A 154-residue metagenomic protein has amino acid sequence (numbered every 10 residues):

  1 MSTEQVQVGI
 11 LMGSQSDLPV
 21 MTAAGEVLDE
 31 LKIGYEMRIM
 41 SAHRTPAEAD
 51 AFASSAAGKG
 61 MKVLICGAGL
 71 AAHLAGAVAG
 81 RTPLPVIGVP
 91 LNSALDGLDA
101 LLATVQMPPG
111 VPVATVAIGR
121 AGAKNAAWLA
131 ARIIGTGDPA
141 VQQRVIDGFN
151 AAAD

Functional and structural regions predicted by a protein language model:
M1-Q5: Basic/polar N-terminal segments that are highly enriched at the extreme N-terminus, encompassing both cleavable
V6-R44: Glycine-rich phosphate/diphosphate-binding loop of Rossmann-like nucleotide-binding domains
Q7, I33-E36, P83-L84, Q106-V116: Glycine/charged-rich beta-loop-alpha catalytic/anionic-binding loops adjacent to active sites
M12-P19, D96-D154: C-terminal binding/interaction regions
Q15, M40-A42, G69-L70, L91-A94 (+1 more regions): Short, ordered loop/turn segments at secondary-structure junctions
D17-M21, P46-A49, A68-A77, D96-L98 (+1 more regions): Short glycine/serine/threonine-rich phosphate/pyrophosphate-binding segments that cradle anionic phosphate groups
M37-K59: N-terminal beta-loop-helix "entrance" segment that forms/cooperates in small-molecule cofactor or anionic ligand
F52-P90: Glycine-rich phosphate-binding loop
